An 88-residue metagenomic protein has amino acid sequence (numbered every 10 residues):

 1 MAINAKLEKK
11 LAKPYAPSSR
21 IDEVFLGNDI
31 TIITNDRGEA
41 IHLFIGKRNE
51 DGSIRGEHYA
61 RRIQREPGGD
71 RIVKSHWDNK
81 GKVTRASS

Functional and structural regions predicted by a protein language model:
M1-D51: Extended, compositionally biased eukaryotic interaction scaffolds
R55-S88: Short, compact, well-ordered microdomains
